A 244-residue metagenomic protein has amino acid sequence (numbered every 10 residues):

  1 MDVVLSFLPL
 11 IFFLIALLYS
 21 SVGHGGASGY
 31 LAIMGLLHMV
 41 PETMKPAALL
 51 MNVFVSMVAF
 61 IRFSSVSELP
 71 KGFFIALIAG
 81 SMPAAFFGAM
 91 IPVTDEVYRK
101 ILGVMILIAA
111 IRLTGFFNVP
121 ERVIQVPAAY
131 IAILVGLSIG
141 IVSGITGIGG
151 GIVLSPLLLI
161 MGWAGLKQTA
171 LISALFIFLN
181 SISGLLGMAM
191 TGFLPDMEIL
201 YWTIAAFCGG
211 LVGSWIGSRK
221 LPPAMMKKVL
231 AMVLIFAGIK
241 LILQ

Functional and structural regions predicted by a protein language model:
M1-S20, G29-L37, P41, V58-V142 (+3 more regions): Juxtamembrane transmembrane-helix boundary motif
I15, M51, I111, T146 (+2 more regions): Residue-level micro-sites within transmembrane alpha helices that shape and flank functional polar/acidic positions
A27-S28, G151: Helix-loop boundary and gating motifs at the non-cytosolic
V40-L50, G72, W163-A174: Membrane-interface alpha-helices at helix entry/exit sites of multi-pass transporters
A47-R62: Transmembrane alpha-helices of multi-pass small-molecule transport proteins
A48-N52, S173-I177, E198-T203: Short hydrophobic/aromatic, small-residue-rich stretches within specific transmembrane helices of secondary active
I133-G187: Structural signal for alpha-helical transmembrane segments and their flanking helix-loop junctions in multi-pass
